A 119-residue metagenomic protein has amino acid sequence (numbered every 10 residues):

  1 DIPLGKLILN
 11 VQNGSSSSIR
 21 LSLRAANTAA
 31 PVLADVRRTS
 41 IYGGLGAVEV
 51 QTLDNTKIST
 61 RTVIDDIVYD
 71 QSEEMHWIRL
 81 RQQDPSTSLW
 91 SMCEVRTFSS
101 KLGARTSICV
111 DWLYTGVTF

Functional and structural regions predicted by a protein language model:
D1-F119: Extracellular jelly-roll beta-sandwich "head" domains, especially the C-terminal globular C1q domain
